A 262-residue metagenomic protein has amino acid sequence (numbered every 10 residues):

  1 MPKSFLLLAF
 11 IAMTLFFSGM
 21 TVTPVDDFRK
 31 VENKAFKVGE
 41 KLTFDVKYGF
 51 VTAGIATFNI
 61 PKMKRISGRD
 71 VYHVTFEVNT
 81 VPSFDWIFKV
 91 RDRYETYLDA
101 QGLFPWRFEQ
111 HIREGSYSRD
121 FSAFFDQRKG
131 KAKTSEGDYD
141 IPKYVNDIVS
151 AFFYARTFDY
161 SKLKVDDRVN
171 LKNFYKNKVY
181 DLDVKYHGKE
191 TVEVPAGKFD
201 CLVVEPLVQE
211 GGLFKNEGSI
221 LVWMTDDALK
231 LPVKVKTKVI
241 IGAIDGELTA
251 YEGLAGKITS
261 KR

Functional and structural regions predicted by a protein language model:
M1-S4: Positively charged n-region of N-terminal signal peptides that target proteins for export
L8-F16: Bacterial N-terminal signal peptides
L15-S18, K238: Local alpha-helix boundary/kink/capping signal
V22-F125, K162-R262: Acidic, serine/threonine-rich low-complexity disordered tracts
S116-F158: Hydrophobic, well-structured mid-protein blocks that either form specific transmembrane helices
